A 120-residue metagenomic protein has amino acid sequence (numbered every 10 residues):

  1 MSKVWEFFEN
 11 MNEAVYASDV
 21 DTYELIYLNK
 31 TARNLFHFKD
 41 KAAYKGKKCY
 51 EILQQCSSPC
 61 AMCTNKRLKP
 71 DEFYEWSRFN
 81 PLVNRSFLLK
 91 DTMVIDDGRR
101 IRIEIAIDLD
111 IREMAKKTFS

Functional and structural regions predicted by a protein language model:
M1-R33: Sensory modules in modular signal-transduction proteins
A17-S18, R78, M93-V94, A106: Hydrophobic beta-strand positions
Y23, F87-K90, I103-E104: Cysteine-centered metal-binding/redox modules
R33-Y44: PAS/PAS-like sensory domain cap-loop motif
K48, I52-F79: Terminal output helix/cap of sensory domains in signal transduction proteins
P70-L88, V94-R100: Per-ARNT-Sim (PAS) sensory domains and their PAS-associated C-terminal
V94-S120: Sensory coupling linkers of modular signal transduction proteins
